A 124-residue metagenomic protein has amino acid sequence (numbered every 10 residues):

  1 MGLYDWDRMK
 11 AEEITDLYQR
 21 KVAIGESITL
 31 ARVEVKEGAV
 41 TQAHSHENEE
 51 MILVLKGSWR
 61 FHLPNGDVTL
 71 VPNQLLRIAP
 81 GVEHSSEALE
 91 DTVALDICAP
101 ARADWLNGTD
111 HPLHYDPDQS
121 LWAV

Functional and structural regions predicted by a protein language model:
M1-S27, A31-R32, D110-V124: A short, N-terminal "cap"/entry segment at the start of jelly-roll beta-barrel domains of the cupin/DSBH fold
D16, A31-S45: Conserved short histidine dyad/triad with adjacent acidic residue
V35, H46-R60: Short, conserved beta-strand element in jelly-roll/cupin
Q42-E49, V82: Histidine-centered catalytic micro-motifs
L55-K56, V71-P72, E90: A cytosolic small-molecule/anion-sensing beta-strand core signal
N65-P80: Short acidic-glycine-tyrosine-enriched beta hairpin
P80-D104: Ligand-binding loop in jelly-roll beta-barrel domains
